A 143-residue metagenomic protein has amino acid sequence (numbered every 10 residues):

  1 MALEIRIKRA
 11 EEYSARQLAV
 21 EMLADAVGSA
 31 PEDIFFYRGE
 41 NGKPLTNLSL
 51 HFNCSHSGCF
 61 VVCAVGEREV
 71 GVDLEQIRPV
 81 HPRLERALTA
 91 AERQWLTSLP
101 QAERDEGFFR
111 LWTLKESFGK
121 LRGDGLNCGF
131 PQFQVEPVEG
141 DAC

Functional and structural regions predicted by a protein language model:
M1-C143: Core catalytic alpha/beta fold that binds nucleotide/phospho-ligands
